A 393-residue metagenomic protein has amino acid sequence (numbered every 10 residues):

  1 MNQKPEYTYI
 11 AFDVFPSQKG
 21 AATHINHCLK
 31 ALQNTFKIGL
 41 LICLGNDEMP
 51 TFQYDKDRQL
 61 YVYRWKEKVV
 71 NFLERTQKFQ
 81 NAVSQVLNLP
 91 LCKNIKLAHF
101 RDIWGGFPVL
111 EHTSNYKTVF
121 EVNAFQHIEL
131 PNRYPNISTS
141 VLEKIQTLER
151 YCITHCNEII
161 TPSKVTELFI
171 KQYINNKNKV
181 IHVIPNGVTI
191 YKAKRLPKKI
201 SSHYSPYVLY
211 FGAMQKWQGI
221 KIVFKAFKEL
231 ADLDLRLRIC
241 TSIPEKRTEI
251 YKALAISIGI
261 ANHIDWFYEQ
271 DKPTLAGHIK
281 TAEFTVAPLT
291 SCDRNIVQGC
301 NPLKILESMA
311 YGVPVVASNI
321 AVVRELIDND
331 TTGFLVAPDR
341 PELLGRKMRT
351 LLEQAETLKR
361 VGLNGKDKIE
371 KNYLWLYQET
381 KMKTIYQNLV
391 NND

Functional and structural regions predicted by a protein language model:
T8-I10, I160, I200-F227, R238: Conserved donor-binding/catalytic core segment of Leloir-type glycosyltransferases
L87, F107, Q126, T139-I159: Membrane-proximal helix-turn-helix segments that form the acceptor-binding/catalytic region of lipid-linked
V165, G187: Carbohydrate-associated surface elements
F211, R236-K252: Glycosyltransferase donor-sugar binding loop
E249-H278, F284: Nucleotide-activated donor-binding/catalytic signature segment of Leloir-type glycosyltransferases, i.e., the conserved
T285-A287, E307-A310, P314-A317: Short hydrophobic beta-strand element within catalytic cores of glycosyltransferases and related nucleotide-activated
I305, N329-D330, F334-P341, T350-E356: Conserved acidic donor-binding segment of nucleotide-sugar-dependent glycosyltransferases
L343, T350, T357-N372, T384: A short, well-ordered alpha-helix in the C-terminal region of glycosyltransferases
